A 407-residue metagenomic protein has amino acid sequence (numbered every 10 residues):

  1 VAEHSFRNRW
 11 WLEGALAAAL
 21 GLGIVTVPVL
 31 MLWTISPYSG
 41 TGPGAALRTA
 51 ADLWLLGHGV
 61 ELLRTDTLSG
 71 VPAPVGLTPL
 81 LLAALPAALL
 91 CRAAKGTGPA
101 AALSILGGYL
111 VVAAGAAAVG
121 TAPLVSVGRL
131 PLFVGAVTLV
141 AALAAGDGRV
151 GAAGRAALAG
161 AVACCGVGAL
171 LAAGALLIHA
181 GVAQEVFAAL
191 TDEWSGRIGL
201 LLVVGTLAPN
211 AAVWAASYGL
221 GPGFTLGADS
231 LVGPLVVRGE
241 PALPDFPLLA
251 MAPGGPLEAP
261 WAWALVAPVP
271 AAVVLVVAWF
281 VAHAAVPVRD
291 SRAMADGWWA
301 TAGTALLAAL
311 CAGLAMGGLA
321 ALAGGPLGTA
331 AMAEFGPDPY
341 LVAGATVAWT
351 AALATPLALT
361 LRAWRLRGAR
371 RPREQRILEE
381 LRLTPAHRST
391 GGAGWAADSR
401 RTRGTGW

Functional and structural regions predicted by a protein language model:
A2-L12, A87-A102, T138-G160, L176-A180 (+2 more regions): Cytoplasmic membrane-interface segments at the C-terminal ends of transmembrane helices
A2-L85, T191-V266, A321-R388, G392-W395 (+2 more regions): Long, glycine/tryptophan/cysteine-rich extracytoplasmic
E13-D147, C164-L176: Transmembrane-helix bundle segments that line or gate the permeation/cavity pathway in multi-pass membrane proteins
L16-I24, P86, L103-V112, A136-A141 (+8 more regions): Hydrophobic faces of alpha-helical transmembrane segments in multi-pass integral membrane proteins
L90-G135, L243-W263, A282-G328: Hydrophobic alpha-helical transmembrane segments of integral membrane proteins
S126-P131, L158, E193, R197 (+3 more regions): Secondary-structure junction/capping motif
A153-V213, S217: Loop-centered beta-sheet repeat module
